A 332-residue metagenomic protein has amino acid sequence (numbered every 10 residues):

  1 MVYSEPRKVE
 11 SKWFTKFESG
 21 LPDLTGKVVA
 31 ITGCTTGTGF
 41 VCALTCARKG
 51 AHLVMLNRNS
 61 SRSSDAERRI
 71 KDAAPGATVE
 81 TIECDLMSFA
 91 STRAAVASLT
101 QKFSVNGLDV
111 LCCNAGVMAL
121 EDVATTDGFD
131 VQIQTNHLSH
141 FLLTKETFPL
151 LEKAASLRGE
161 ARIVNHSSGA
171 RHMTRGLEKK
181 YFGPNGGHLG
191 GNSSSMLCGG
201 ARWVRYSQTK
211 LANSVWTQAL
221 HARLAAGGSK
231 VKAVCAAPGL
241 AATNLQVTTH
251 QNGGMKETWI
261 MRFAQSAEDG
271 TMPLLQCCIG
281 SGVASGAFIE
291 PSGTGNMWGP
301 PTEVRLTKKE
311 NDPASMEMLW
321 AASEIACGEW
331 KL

Functional and structural regions predicted by a protein language model:
V2-K8, G282-L332: C-terminal tail/cap regions
S4-T249, W330-K331: Rossmann-fold NAD(P)H-dependent dehydrogenase/reductase core
F14-E18, D130, K256-E257, M261 (+2 more regions): Generic detector of well-ordered alpha-helical segments enriched in charged/polar residues, highlighting helical
R48, D65-R68, A94, M272 (+3 more regions): Charged/polar positions on well-ordered alpha helices
R58, M87, A264-M272, N311-A314: Residue-level signal for the nucleotide or nucleotide-sugar donor/cofactor binding architecture
A66, A95, N213-W216, G270-L274 (+3 more regions): Alpha-helical packing segments of well-folded alpha/beta enzyme cores
G199-S207, E257-A264, R305-D312: Active-site rim elements
R223-G295, P300-V304: SDR active-site lid
